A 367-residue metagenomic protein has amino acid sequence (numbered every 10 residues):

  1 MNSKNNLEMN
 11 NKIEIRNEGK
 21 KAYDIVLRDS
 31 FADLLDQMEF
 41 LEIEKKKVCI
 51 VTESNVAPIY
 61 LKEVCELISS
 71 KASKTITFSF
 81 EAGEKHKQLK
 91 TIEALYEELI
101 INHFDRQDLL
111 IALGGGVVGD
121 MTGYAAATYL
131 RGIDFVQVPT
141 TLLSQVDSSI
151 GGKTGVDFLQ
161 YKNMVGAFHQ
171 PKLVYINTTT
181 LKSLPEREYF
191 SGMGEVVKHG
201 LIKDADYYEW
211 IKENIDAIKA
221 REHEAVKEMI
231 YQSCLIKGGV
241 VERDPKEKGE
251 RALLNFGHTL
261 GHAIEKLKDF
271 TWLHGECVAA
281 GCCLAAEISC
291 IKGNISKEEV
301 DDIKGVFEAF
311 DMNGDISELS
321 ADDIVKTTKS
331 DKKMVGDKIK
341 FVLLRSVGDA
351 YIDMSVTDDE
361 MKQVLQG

Functional and structural regions predicted by a protein language model:
K4-L109: ATP/NTP phosphate-donor binding region
N11, G194-V196, N294-G367: C-terminal charged capping/lid subdomain of soluble metabolic enzymes
E18, Y124-A217: A glycine/threonine-rich phosphate-anchoring loop and its flanking beta-alpha core in nucleotide/phosphate-binding
Y96-L113, T122-Q137: Non-catalytic interfacial helical region
H103-D105, T128-Y129, D157-F158, V165-H169 (+3 more regions): Solvent-exposed alpha-helices and their adjacent loops that cap or buttress functional pockets in soluble metabolic
V117-Y124, Q145, A263: Short glycine/serine/threonine-rich phosphate/pyrophosphate-binding segments that cradle anionic phosphate groups
E209, E213-D322: Active-site segments that bind and position negatively charged phosphate/pyrophosphate groups
